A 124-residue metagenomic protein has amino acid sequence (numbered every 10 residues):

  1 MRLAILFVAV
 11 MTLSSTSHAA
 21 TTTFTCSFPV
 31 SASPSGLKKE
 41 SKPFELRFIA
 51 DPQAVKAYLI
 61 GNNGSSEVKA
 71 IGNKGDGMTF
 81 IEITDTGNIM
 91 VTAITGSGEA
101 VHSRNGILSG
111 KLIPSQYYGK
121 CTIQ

Functional and structural regions predicted by a protein language model:
L3-L13: Sec-dependent N-terminal signal peptides
A9, F28-A32, G106, I123: Compositionally biased, intrinsically disordered low-complexity segments enriched in polar/Pro/Gly and often Gln
S15-A19: Sec/Tat signal peptide C-region and signal peptidase I cleavage site
T23-A57, T86-I94: Short, solvent-exposed loop/hinge segments that bridge or flank secondary-structure elements
E40-G64, G98-I113: N-terminal glycine/threonine-rich, aromatic-flanked beta-hairpin/loop signature
K56-M90: Contiguous, well-ordered beta-strand patches that form the walls/edges of small beta-barrel/beta-sandwich domains
V91-A93, V101-S103, Y117-Y118: Surface-exposed interaction patches
S109-Q124: Edge beta-strand at a domain terminus
